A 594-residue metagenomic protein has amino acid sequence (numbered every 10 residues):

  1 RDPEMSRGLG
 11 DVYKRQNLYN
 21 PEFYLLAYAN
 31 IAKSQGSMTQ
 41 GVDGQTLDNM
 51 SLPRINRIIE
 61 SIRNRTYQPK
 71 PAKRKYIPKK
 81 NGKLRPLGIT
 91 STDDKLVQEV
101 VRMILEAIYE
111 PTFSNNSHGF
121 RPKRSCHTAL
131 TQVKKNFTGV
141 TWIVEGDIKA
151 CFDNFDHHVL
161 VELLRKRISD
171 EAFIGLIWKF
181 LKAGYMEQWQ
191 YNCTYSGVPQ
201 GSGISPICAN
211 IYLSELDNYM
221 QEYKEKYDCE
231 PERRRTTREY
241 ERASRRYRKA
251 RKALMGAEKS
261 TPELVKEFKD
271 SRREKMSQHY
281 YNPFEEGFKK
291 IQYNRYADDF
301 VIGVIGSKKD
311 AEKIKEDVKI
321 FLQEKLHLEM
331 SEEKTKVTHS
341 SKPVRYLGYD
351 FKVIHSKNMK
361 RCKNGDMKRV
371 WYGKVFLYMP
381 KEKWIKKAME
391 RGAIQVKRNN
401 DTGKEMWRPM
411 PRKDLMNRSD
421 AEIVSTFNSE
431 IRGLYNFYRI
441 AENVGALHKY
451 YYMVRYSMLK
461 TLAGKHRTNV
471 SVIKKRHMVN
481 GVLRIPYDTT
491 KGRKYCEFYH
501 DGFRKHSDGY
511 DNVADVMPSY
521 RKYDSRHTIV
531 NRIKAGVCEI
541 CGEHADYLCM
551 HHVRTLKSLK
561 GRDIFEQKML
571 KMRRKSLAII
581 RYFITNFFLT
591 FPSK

Functional and structural regions predicted by a protein language model:
D2-Y13: Single conserved hydrophobic/aromatic residue that forms the stacking wall/gate of nucleotide- or nucleobase-binding
I31, E60-K83, T92, L96-I104 (+3 more regions): Reverse-transcriptase-like RNA-dependent polymerase core
N115-N116, R121, T128-F321, K325-E329 (+1 more regions): Conserved polymerase palm-domain catalytic core
I305-I314, Q323-K325, R345-G536, K575: Active-site and adjacent loop segments of nucleotide-processing enzymes that use two-metal-ion phosphate chemistry
C538-C541, I580: Short cysteine-rich clusters marking metal-coordination/redox-active sites
G542-E543, I584: Cys/His-coordinated zinc-binding microdomains
H544-S576, P592-K594: Histidine-centered nuclease catalytic patch
